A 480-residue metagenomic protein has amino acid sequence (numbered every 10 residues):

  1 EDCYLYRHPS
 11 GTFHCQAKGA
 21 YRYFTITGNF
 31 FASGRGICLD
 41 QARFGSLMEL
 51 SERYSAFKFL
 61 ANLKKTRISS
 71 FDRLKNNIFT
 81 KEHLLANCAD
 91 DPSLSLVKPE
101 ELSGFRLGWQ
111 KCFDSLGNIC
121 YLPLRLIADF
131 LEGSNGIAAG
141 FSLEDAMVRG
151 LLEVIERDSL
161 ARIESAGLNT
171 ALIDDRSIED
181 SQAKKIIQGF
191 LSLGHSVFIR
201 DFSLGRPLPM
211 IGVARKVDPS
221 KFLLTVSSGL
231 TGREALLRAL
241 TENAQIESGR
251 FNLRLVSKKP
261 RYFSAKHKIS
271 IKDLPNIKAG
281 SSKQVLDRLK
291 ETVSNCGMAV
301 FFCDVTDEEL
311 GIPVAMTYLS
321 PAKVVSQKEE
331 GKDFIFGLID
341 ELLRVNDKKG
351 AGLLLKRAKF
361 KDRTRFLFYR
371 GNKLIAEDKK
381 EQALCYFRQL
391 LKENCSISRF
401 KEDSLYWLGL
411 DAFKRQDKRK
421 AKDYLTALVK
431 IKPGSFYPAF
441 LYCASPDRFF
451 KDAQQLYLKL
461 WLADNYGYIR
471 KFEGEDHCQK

Functional and structural regions predicted by a protein language model:
E1-K480: Helix-biased "structured C-terminal domain" signature
